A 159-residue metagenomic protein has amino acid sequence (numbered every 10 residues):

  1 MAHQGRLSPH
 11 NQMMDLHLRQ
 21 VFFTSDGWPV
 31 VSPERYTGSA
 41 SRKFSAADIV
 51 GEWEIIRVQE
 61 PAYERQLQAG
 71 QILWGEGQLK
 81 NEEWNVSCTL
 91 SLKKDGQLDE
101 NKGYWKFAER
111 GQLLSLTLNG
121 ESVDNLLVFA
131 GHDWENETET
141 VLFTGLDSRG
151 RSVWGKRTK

Functional and structural regions predicted by a protein language model:
M1-K159: Carbohydrate-active catalytic/glycan-binding domains of CAZyme proteins, especially the secreted or lumenal ectodomains
